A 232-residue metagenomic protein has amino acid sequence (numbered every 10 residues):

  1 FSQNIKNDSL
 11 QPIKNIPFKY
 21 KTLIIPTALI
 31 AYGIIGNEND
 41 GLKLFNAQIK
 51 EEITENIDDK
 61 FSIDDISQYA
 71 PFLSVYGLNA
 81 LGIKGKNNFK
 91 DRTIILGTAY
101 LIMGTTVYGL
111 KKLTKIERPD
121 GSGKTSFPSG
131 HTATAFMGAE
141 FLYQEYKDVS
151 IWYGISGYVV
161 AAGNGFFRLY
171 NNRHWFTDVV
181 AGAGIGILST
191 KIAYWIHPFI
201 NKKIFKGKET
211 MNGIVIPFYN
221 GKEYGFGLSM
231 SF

Functional and structural regions predicted by a protein language model:
F1-I24, M103-F232: Replace "edges of transmembrane helices
F1-K84, D91-T98, K112-L113, K202-I216 (+2 more regions): N-terminal targeting leaders of membrane proteins
A80-K86, E145-D148: Juxtamembrane helix-break-helix junctions at the cytosolic face of small multi-pass alpha-helical membrane proteins
F89-I94, G121-K124: Short acidic, glycine/Ser/Thr-rich loop/turn "cap" segments at secondary-structure junctions
